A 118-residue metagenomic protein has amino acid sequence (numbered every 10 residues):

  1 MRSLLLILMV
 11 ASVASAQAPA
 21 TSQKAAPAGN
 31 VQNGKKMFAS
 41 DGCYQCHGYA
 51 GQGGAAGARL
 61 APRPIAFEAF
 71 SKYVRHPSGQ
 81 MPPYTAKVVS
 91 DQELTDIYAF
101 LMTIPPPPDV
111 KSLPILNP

Functional and structural regions predicted by a protein language model:
M1-L4: Positively charged n-region of N-terminal signal peptides that target proteins for export
L6-I7, P64: Hydrophobic transmembrane signal anchors and adjacent membrane-proximal interface regions, especially in viral
L8-Q17: Hydrophobic h-region of N-terminal signal peptides that target proteins for export in Gram-negative bacteria
Q17-V31, S40-D41, Y49, P83-P118: Flexible coil segments in periplasmic/lumen-exposed cytochrome c-class electron-transfer proteins
G29-A39, Q45-K87: Gly/Gly-Pro-rich "capping" loops immediately C-terminal to redox-active cysteine motifs in periplasmic/lumenal
